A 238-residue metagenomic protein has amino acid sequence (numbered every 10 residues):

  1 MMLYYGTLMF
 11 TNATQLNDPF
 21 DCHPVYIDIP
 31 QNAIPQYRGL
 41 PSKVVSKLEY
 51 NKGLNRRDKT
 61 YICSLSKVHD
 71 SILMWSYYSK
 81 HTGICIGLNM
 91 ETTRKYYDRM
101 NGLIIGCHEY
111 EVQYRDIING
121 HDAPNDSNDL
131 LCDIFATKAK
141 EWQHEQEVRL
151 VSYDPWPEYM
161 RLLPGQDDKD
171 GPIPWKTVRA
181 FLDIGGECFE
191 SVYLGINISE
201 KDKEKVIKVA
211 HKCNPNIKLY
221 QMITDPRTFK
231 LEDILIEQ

Functional and structural regions predicted by a protein language model:
M1-Q238: Partner-binding and oligomerization surfaces adjacent to conserved cores of proteins that assemble macromolecular
